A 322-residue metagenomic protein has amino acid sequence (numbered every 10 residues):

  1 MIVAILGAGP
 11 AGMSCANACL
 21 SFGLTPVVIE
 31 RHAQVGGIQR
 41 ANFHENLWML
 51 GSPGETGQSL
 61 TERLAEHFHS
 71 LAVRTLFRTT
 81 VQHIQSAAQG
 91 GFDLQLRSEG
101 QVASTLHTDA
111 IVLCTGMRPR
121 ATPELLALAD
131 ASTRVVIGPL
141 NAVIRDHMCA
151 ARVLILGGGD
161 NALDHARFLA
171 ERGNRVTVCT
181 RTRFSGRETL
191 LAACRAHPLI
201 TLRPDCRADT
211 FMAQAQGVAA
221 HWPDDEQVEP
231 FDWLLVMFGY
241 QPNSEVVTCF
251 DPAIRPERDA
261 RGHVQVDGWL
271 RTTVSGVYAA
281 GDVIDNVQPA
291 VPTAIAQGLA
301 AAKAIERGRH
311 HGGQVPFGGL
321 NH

Functional and structural regions predicted by a protein language model:
M1, L24, A110, A150-V153: Nucleotide donor/acceptor-binding cores
I2, R78, C149-R152, D205 (+1 more regions): Phosphate-coordination loops involved in phosphoryl transfer and adenosine-cofactor binding
I2-V73, L163-E188, R258-D259: Beta1-alpha1 glycine-rich phosphate/pyrophosphate-binding loop at the start of Rossmann-like nucleotide-binding domains
N17-A18, H165, A280-H322: A conserved FAD-binding loop/helix module that cradles the flavin
A65-T108, E171-H263, R307-H322: A Rossmann-like FAD-binding core segment of flavoenzymes
T115-R167, R172, V264-D267: Glycine-rich dinucleotide-binding loop and its adjacent helix/turn
A129-H147, M237-A290: FAD-site-proximal beta/loop scaffold in flavoenzymes
